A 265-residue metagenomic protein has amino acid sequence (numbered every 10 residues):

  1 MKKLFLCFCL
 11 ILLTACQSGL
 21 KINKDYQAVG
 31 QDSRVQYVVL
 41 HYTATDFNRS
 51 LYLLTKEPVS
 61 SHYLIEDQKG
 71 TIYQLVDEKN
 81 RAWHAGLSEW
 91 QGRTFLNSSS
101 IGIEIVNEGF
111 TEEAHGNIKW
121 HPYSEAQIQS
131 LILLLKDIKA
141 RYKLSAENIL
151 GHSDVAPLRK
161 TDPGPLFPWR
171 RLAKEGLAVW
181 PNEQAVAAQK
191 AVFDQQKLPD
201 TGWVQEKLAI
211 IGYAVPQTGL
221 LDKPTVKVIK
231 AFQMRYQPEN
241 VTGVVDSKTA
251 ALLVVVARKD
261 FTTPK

Functional and structural regions predicted by a protein language model:
M1-L4: Positively charged n-region of N-terminal signal peptides that target proteins for export
L12-A15: C-terminal motif of bacterial Sec signal peptides marking the signal peptidase cleavage site
L20-S145: Active-site-adjacent loop/helix surface patches within enzyme catalytic domains that shape the substrate-binding cleft
P58, D67, A126, S130-D137 (+5 more regions): Extracytoplasmic/secreted proteins, especially bacterial periplasmic and envelope-associated proteins
L64-I65, P165-Q189: Acidic, His- and aromatic-enriched active-site or binding-groove loops in soluble protein domains that engage sugars
E89-G92, H115-A126, A156-R159, K190-K197 (+2 more regions): Second-shell loop/turn segments in exported
L144-R159: Acidic/histidine-rich, metal-coordinating catalytic segments
F193-V256, T262-K265: Short acidic, glycine/serine/threonine-rich helix-capping segments at coil-helix boundaries
